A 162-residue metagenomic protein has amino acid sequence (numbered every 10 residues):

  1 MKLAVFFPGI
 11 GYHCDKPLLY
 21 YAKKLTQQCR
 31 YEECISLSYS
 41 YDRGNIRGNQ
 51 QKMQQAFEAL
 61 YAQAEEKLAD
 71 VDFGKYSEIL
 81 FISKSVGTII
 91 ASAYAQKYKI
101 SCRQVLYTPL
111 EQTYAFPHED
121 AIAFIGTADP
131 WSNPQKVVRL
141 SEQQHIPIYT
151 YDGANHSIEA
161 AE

Functional and structural regions predicted by a protein language model:
K2, C102, F116-A121, Q144-I146: Short, proline-enriched alpha-helix->beta-strand connector loops that line the catalytic pocket of alpha/beta-hydrolase
K2-K75: Serine-hydrolase catalytic machinery in alpha/beta-hydrolase-like enzymes
G9-I10, Y39-D42, V105-T113, G126-A128: Active-site nucleophile loop of the alpha/beta-hydrolase fold
G48, A154-E162: Catalytic histidine-centered segment of alpha/beta-hydrolase-like enzymes
I79-S92: Gly/Ala-rich beta-loop-alpha elbow adjacent to hydrolase catalytic centers
K99-E111, E119-D120: A conserved short beta-strand
A123-I125, D129, V137: Short beta-strand/loop motif that positions the catalytic acidic residue of the alpha/beta-hydrolase fold
T127-S132, N155-S157: Acidic catalytic loop of the alpha/beta-hydrolase fold
